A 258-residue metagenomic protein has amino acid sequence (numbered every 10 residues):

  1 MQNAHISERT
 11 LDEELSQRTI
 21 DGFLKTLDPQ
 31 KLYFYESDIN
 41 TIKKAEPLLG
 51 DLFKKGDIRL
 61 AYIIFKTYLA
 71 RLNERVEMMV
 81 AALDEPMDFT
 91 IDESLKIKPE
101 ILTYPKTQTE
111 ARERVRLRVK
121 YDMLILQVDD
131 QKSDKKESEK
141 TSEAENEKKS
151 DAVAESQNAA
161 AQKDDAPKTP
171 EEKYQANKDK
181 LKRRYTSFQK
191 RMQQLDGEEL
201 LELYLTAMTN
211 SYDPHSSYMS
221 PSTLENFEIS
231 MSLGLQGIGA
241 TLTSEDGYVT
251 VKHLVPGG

Functional and structural regions predicted by a protein language model:
M1-G258: Flexible, low-complexity junctional segments that flank or bridge functional domains
